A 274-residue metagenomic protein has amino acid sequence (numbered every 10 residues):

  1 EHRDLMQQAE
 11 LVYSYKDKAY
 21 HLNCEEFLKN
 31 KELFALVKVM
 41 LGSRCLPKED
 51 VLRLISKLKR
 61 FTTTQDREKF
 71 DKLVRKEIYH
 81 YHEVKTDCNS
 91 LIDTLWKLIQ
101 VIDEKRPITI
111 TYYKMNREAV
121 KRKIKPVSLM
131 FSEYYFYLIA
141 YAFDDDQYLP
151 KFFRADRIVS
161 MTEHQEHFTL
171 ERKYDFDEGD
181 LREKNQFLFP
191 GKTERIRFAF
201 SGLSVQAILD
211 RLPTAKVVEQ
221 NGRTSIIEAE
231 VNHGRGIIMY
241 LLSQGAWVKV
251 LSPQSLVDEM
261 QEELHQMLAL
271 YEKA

Functional and structural regions predicted by a protein language model:
E1-V39, K123, Q266-A274: Short, basic/aromatic recognition patches that contact phosphate-bearing ligands
L11-Y13, L129, M161, V217-V218: A structural signal for short hydrophobic beta-strand segments in well-ordered beta-sheet cores
H21, T109, Y137-I139, I226 (+1 more regions): General beta-strand recognition
C24, K114, Q165, F200-G202 (+1 more regions): Non-catalytic surface loops within mature trypsin-like serine protease
L28-Y113: Bulky hydrophobic/aromatic content
K76-R197: Core beta-strand-centered patch of the WYL/Sm-like small regulatory domain
E178-A274: Polybasic (Lys/Arg-rich)
